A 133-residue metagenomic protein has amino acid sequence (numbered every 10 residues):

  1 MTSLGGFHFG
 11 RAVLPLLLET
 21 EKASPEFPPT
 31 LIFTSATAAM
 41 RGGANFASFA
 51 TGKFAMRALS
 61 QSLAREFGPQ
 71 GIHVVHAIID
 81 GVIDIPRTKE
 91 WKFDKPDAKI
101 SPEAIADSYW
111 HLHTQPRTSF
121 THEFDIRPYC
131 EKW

Functional and structural regions predicted by a protein language model:
F9-V13, L17, S60: Hydrophobic positions on the long internal alpha-helix of Rossmann-like NAD(P)-dependent oxidoreductase domains
L18, K22-A55, Q61, R65-G68 (+1 more regions): Catalytic loop of short-chain dehydrogenase/reductase
A44-F46, R87-K92: Short acidic, glycine/proline-rich loop/turn micro-motifs
P69-I72, H76-D84, W91-W133: C-terminal helical subdomain
